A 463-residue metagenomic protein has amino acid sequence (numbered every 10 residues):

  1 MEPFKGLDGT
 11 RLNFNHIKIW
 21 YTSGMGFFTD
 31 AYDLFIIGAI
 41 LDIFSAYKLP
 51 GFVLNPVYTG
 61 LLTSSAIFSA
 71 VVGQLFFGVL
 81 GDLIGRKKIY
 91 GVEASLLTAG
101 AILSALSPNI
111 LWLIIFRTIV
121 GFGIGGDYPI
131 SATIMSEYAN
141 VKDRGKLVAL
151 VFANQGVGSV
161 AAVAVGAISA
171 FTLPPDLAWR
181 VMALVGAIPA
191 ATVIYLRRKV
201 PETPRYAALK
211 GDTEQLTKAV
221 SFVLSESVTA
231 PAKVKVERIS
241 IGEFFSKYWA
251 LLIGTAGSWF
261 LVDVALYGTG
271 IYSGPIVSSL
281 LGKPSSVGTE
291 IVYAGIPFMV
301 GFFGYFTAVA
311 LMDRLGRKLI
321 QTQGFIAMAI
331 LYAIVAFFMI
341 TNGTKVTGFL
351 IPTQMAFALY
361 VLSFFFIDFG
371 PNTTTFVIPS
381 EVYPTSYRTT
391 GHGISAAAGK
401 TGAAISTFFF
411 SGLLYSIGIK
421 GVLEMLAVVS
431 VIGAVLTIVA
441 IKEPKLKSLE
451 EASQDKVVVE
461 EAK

Functional and structural regions predicted by a protein language model:
M1-K463: Transmembrane-helix signature of 12-pass secondary carriers
